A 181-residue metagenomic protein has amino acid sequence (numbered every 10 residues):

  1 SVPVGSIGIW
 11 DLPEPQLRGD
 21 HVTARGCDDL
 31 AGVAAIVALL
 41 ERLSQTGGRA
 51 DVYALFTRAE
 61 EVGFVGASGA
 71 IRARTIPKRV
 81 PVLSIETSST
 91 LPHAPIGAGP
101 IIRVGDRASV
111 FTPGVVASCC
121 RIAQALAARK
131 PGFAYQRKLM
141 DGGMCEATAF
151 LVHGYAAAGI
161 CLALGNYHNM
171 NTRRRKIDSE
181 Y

Functional and structural regions predicted by a protein language model:
S1-Y181: N-terminal hydrophobic/helix-forming segments and targeting peptides
